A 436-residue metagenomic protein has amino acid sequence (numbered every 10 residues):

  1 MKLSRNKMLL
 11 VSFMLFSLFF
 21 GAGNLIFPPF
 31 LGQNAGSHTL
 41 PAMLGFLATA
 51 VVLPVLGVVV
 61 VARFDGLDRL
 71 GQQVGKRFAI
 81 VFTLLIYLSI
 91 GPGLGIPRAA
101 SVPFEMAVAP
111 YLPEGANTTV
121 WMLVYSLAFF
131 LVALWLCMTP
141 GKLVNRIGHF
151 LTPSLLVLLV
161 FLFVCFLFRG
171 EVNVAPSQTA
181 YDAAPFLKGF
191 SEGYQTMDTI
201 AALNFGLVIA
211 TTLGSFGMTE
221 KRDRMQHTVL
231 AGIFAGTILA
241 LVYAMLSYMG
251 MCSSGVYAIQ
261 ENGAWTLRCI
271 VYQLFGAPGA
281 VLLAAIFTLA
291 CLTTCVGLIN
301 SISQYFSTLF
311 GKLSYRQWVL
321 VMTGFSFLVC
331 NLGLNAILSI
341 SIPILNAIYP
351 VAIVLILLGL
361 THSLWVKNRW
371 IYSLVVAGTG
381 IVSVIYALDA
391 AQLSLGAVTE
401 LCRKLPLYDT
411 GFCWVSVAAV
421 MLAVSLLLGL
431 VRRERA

Functional and structural regions predicted by a protein language model:
L10-F20, C165-V172, Y181-L246, L282-C291 (+2 more regions): Hydrophobic, membrane-embedded alpha-helices of multi-pass small-molecule transporters
F30, A79-P113, C291-S307: Hydrophobic transmembrane alpha-helices that form the core helical bundles of multi-pass secondary transporters
V52, L56, S154-F166, V229-S254 (+2 more regions): Selective recognition of specific alpha-helical transmembrane segments in multi-pass small-molecule
A62-L70, F130-L151, S215-M218, L328-I340 (+1 more regions): Membrane-water interface regions at transmembrane-helix termini and the short interhelical loops of multi-pass membrane
D68-V74, V242-L292, P343: TM-loop-TM module centered on a large, flexible mid-protein loop between adjacent transmembrane helices in multi-pass
P92, I96, L156-Y181, T199-I200 (+3 more regions): Hydrophobic alpha-helical segments and their helix-loop junctions in multi-pass secondary transporters
L136-F166, I342-I353, Y372-I381: Membrane-interface loop-to-helix entry segments
R169, Q178, N368-A436: A generic transmembrane alpha-helix motif of multi-pass inner-membrane proteins
